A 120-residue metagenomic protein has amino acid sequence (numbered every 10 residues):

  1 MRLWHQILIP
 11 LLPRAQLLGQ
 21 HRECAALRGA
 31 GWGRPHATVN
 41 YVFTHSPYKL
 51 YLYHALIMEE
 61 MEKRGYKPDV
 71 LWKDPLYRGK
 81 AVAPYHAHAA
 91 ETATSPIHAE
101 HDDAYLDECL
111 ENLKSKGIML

Functional and structural regions predicted by a protein language model:
M1-L120: Expand to "…catalyze enediolate/carbanion chemistry for C-C bond making/breaking, isomerization, decarboxylation
